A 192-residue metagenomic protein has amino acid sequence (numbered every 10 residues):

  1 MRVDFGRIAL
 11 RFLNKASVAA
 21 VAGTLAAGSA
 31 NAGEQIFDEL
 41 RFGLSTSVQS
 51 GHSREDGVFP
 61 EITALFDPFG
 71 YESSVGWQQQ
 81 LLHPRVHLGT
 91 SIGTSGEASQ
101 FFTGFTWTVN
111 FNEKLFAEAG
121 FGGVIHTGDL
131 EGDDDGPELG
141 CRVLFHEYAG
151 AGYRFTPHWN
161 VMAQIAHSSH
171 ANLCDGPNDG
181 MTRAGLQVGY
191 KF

Functional and structural regions predicted by a protein language model:
I36, L82, E97, F111-E113 (+2 more regions): Short coil turns and loop connectors of transmembrane beta-barrels in diderm outer membranes and organellar homologs
L40, F69-S74, E113-A117, P157-V161: Repeated loop/turn-to-beta-strand initiation elements of outer-membrane beta-barrel proteins
L40-L44, I62, V86-T90, A117-F121 (+4 more regions): Membrane-embedded beta-strand positions of outer-membrane beta-barrel proteins
L44-S50, F66-P68, T90-G96, G123-T127 (+2 more regions): Transmembrane beta-strands of outer-membrane beta-barrel pores
V48-D56, T90-F101, F111-E113, L173-D179: Solvent-exposed loop/turn segments connecting transmembrane beta-strands in outer-membrane beta-barrel proteins
V58-A64, G180-F192: Outer-membrane beta-barrel "beta-signal"
A64-P68, W107-V109, Y153, Y190: Residue-level signature of outer-membrane beta-barrel architecture
E118-Y148, G152, W159-M162: Outer-membrane beta-barrel translocator/channel fold
